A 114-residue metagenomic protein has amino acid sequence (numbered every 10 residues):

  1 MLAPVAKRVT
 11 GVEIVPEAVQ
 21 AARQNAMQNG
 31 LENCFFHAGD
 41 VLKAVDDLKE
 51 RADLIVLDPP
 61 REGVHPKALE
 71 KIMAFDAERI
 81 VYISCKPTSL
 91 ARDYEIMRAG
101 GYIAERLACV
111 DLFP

Functional and structural regions predicted by a protein language model:
M1-P114: Rossmann-like S-adenosyl-L-methionine
